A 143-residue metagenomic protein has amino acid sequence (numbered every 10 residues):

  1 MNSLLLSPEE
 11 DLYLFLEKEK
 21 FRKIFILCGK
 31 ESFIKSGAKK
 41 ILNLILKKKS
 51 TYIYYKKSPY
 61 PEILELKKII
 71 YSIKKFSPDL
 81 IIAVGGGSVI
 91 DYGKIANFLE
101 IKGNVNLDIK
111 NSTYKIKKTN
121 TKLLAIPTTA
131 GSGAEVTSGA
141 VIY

Functional and structural regions predicted by a protein language model:
M1-L80: ATP/NTP phosphate-donor binding region
S7, S36, I63, F98 (+3 more regions): Surface-exposed loop/turn and secondary-structure junction residues enriched for glycine/proline
I41, I70, V89-G103, V136-T137: Short Gly/Thr/Asp-enriched flexible loops that form oxyanion-binding sites at enzyme active sites
Y71-F76, L80-S88, Y114-T119: Short, charge-rich binding segments
P78-K94, T128-E135: Glycine/serine-rich anion-binding loops at beta->alpha junctions that coordinate negatively charged ligand groups
K102-Y143: A glycine/threonine-rich phosphate-anchoring loop and its flanking beta-alpha core in nucleotide/phosphate-binding
